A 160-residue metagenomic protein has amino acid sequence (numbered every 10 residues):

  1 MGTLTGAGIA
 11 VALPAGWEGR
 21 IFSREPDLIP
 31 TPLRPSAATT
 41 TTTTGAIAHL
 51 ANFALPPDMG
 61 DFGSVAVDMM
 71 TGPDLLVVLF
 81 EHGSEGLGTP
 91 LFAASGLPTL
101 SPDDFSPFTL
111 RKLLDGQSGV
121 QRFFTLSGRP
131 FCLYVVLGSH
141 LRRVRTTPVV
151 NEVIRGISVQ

Functional and structural regions predicted by a protein language model:
M1-L4, Y134-V136: Short, compositionally biased strand/turn segments that nucleate or flank brief secondary-structure elements
G2-G8, G16, R111-Q121: Generic detector of contiguous secondary-structure segments
T3-P90: Secretory pathway targeting signatures of secreted, lumenal, and periplasmic proteins
S23, V144-T146: A short, polar/proline- and glycine-enriched secondary-structure boundary/capping micro-motif
G60-V144, N151: Signature of long, low-cysteine stretches enriched in small and polar/charged residues
